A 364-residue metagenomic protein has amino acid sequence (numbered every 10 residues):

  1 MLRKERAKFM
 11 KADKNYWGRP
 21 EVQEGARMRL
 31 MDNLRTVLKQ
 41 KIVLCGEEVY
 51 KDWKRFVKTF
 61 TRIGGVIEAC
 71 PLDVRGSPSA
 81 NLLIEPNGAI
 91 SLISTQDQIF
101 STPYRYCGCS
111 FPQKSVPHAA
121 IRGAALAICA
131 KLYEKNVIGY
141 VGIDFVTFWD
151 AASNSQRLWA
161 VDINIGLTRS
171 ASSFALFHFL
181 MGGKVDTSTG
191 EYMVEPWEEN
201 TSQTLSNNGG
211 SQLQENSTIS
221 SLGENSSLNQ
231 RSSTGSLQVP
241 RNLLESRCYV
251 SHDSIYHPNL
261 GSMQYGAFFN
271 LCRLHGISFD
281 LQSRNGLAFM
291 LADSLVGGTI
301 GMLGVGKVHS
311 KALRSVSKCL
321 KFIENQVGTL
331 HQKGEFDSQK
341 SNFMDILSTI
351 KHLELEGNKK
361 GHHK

Functional and structural regions predicted by a protein language model:
L2-E21, G183-T204: Internal, charge-rich low-complexity segments
L2-F100, T147-A160, N164, T168: Phosphate-binding site of ATP-dependent enzymes
L38-D73, P103-S155, V194-I219, G223-N225 (+1 more regions): A long amphipathic alpha-helix within ATP-dependent nucleotide-binding catalytic cores
P71-P86, G139-Y140, G276-G286: Conserved alpha/beta core surface patches that mediate binding of polyanionic ligands
Q98, A124-K131, F179, C319: Generic, well-ordered alpha-helical scaffold segments in large soluble proteins
F100-C109, Q156-W159, L295-I300: Short acidic (Asp/Glu) and glycine-rich catalytic loops that position anionic groups and cofactors
R169-F179: Catalytic or ion-translocation cores adjacent to nucleophile or general acid/base/metal-coordination motifs in diverse
V185-K364: Peripheral (often C-terminal) accessory segments that flank ATP-dependent C-N-forming ligase machineries
